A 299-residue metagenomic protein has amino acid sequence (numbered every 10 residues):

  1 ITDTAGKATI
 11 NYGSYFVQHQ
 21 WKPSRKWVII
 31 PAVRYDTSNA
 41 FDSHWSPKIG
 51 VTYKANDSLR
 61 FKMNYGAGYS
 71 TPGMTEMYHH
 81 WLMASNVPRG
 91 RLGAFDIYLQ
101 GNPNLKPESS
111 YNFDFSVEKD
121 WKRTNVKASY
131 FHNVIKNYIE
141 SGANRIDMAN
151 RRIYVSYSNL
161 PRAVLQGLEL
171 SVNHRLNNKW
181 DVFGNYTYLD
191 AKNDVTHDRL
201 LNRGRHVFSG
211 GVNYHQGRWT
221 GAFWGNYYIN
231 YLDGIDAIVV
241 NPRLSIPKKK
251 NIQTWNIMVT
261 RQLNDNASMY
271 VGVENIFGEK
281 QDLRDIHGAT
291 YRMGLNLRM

Functional and structural regions predicted by a protein language model:
I1-I29, Y157-P161, L165, W224 (+1 more regions): Outer-membrane beta-barrel transmembrane domain signature of Gram-negative proteins, especially the mid-to-C-terminal
T4-I10, S58-R60, A67-V134, M148-R175 (+2 more regions): Outer-membrane beta-barrel signature, preferentially recognizing the C-terminal barrel domain of Gram-negative
K7-K48, T52, K179-T187: Surface-exposed extracellular loop regions of Gram-negative outer-membrane beta-barrel proteins
V17, W21-R25, I29, W45 (+10 more regions): Outer-membrane beta-barrel strand-turn architecture
K22-K26, Y130-I135, R151-D236, D265-S268: Gram-negative outer-membrane beta-barrel transporters
I29-P31, P47, F61-M63, V126-A128 (+6 more regions): Transmembrane beta-strands of outer-membrane beta-barrel proteins
V33-N39, Y65-T71, Y78-H80, W121-R123 (+7 more regions): Transmembrane beta-strands of outer-membrane beta-barrel pores
T52, H287-M299: Outer-membrane beta-barrel "beta-signal"
